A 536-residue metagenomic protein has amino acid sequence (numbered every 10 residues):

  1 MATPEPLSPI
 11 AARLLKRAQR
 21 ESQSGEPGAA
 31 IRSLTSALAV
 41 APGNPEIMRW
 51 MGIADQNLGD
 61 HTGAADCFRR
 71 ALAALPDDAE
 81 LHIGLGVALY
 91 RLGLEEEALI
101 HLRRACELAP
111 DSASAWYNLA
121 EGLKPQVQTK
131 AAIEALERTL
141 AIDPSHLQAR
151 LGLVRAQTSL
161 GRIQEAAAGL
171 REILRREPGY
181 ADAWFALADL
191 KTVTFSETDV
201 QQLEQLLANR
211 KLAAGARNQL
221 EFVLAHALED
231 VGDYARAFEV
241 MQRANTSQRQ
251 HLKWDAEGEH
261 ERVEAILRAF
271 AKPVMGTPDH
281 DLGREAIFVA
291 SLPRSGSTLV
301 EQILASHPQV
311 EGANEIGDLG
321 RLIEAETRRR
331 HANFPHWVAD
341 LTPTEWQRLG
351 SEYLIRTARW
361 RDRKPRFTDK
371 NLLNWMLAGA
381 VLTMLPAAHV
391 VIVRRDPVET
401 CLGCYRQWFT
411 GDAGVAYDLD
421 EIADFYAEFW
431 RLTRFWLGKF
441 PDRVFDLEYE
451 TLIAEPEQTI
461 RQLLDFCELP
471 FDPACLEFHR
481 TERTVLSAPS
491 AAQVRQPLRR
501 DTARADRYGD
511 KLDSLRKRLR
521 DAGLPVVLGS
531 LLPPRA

Functional and structural regions predicted by a protein language model:
A11, P45-E46, A79-E80, A113-S114 (+3 more regions): Helix-start (N-cap) detector for alpha-helical repeat units in TPR-like alpha-solenoids, especially tetratricopeptide
Q23, N57, R91-L92, P125 (+3 more regions): Register position in tetratricopeptide repeats
V40, A74, L108, I142 (+3 more regions): Structural marker of alpha-solenoid helical repeat scaffolds
A167, F185-A188, V200-K211, L220-G283 (+4 more regions): PAPS-dependent sulfotransferases, especially Golgi type II membrane carbohydrate sulfotransferases
H280-T383: Phosphate-binding active sites in nucleotide-utilizing proteins
